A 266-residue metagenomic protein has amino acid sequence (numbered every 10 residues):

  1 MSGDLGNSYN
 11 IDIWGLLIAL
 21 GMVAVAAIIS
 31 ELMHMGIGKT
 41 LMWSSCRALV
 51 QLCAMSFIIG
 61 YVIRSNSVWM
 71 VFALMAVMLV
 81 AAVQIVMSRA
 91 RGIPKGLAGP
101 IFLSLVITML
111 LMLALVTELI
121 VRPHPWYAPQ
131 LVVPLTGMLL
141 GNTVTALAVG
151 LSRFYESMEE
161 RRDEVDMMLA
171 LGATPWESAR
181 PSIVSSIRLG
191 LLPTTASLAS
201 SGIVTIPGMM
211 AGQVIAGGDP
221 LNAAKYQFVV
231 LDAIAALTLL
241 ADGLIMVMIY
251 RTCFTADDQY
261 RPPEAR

Functional and structural regions predicted by a protein language model:
M1-I11: Short, strongly hydrophobic alpha-helical membrane anchors
Y9-M22, S65-V80: Structural signature of hydrophobic alpha-helical transmembrane segments
I11, G15-A19, M70, G92-G150: Loop-to-helix entry region at the N-terminal start of transmembrane alpha-helices in multi-pass membrane transporters
M22, A26, R47, M55 (+12 more regions): Alpha-helical transmembrane segments in multi-pass membrane proteins
A27-K39, A82-I93: C-terminal ends of transmembrane helices
G36-M75: Loop-to-helix transition at the N-terminal end of transmembrane alpha-helices
R153-L189: Short cytoplasmic-facing helical segments at TM-TM junctions of multi-pass membrane proteins
P181-R266: Transmembrane alpha-helix interface motif
